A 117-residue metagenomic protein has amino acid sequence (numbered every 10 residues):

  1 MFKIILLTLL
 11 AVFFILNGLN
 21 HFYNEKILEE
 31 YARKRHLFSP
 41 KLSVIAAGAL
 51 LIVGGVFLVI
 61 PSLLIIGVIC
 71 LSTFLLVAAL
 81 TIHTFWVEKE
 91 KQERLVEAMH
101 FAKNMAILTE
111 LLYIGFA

Functional and structural regions predicted by a protein language model:
M1-I27, R33, F38-A49, V53 (+1 more regions): Extended, low-polarity transmembrane helix blocks
